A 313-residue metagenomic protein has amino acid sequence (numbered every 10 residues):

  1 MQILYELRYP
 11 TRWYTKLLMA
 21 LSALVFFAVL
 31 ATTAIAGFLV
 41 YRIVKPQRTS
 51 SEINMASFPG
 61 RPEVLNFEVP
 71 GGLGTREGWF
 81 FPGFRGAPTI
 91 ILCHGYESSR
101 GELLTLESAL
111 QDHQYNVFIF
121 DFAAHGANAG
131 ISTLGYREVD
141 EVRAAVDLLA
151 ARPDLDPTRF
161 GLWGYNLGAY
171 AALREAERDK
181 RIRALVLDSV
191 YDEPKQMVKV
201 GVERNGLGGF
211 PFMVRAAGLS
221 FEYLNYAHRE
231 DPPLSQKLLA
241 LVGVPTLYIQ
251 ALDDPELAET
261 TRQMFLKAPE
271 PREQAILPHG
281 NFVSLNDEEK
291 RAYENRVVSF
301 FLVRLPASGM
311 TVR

Functional and structural regions predicted by a protein language model:
W13-V69, E77-W79: An N-terminal hydrophobic leader/cap segment in hydrolases
V69, E77-W79, L224-T311: Serine-hydrolase catalytic core
A87-G95: Short beta-strand element of the alpha/beta-hydrolase
Y96-A109, I131, T260: The serine-hydrolase catalytic nucleophile loop
E107-A129: Conserved alpha/beta-hydrolase
T133-P153: Alpha/beta-hydrolase active-site loop
D154-N166: Alpha/beta-hydrolase fold nucleophile elbow
E177-A227, L239-V244, E259: Hydrolase active-site cap/lid region
